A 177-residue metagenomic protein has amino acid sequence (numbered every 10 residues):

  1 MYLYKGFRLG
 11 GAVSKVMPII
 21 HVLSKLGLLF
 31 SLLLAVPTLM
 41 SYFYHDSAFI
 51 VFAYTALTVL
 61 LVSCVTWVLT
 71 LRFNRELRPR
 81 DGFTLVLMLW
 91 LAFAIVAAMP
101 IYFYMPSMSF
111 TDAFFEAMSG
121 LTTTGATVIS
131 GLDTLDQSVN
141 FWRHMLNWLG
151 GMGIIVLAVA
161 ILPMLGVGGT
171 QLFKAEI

Functional and structural regions predicted by a protein language model:
M1-I177: Membrane-proximal intracellular helices of multi-pass ion channels
